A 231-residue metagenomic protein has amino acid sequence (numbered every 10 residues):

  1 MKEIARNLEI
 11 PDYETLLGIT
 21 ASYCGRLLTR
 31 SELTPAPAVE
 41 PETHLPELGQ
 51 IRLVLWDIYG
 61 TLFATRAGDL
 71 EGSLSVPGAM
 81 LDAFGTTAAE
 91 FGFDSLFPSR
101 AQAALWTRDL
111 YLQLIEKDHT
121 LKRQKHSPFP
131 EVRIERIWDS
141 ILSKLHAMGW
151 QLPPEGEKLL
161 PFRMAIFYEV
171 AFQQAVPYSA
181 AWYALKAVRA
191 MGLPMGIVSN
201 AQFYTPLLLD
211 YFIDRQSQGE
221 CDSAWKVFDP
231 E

Functional and structural regions predicted by a protein language model:
M1-E32: Basic, amphipathic N-terminal segments that precede the first structured/catalytic domain
T20-C24, E32, A38-A101: Active-site neighborhood of HAD-like aspartate-dependent phosphohydrolases
V54, L160-V176, A181-D214: Substrate-recognition element of Asp-dependent hydrolases with the DxDx(T/V) motif
W56-A67, L110-D118, N200-Q202: Short loop/turn segments at strand-loop or loop-helix junctions that form parts of catalytic or ligand-binding pockets
R66-G78, H126-S127, P206-Q216: Short, flexible/disordered intra-domain loops and linkers
M80-I166: A metal-dependent, Asp-based hydrolase signature
D214-P230: Short mixed-charge
